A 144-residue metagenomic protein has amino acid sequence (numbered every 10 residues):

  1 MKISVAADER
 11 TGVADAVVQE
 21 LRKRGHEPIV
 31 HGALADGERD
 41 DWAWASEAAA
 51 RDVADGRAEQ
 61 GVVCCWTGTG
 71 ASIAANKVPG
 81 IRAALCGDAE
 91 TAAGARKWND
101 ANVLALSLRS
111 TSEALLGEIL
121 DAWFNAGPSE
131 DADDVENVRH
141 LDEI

Functional and structural regions predicted by a protein language model:
K2-A6, R10-V13, A89-I144: C-terminal binding/interaction regions
K2-I3, A58-G61, G80-R82: Short active-site oxyanion
A6, I29-G32, G61-C65: Short, conserved beta-strand edge motifs with alternating hydrophobic and charged residues
G12-K23: Short, solvent-exposed amphipathic alpha-helices that sit in or adjacent to ligand/effector-binding or catalytic
E27-R39: A short beta-strand-loop structural module common to alpha/beta enzyme folds
W42-C64: Short, structured active-site "lid" loops
V63-R109: Mid-chain, well-packed structural core segment of small domains
